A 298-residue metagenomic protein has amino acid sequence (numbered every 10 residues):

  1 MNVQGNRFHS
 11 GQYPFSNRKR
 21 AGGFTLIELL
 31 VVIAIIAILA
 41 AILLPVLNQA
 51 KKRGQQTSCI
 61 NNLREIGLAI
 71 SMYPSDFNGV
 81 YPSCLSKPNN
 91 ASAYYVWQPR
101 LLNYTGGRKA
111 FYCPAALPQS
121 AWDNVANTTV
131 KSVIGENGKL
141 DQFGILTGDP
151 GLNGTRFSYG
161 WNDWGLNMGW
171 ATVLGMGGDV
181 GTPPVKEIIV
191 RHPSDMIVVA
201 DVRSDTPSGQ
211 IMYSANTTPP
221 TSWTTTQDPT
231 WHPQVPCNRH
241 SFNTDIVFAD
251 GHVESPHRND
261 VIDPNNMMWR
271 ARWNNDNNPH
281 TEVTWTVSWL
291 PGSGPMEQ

Functional and structural regions predicted by a protein language model:
M1, K19, V32-L39, G169 (+2 more regions): N-terminal cationic amphipathic segment used for targeting or macromolecule association
M1-L26: N-terminal leader/signal peptides at the extreme start of proteins
R7, Q12-F15, K52, N243 (+1 more regions): Intrinsic structural disorder/low-complexity segments
H9, S16, I27-V31, P45 (+3 more regions): Compositionally biased amphipathic helical and low-complexity segments enriched in hydrophobic
G11, L44-V46, A93, H232: Helix-centric, low-specificity signal for extended rod-like, repetitive segments
R18-N61: Amphipathic alpha-helical segments typified by the pilin-like N-terminal helix that continues immediately C-terminal
T57-Q298: Short, well-structured segments within or immediately adjacent to enzyme catalytic domains that line ligand-binding
